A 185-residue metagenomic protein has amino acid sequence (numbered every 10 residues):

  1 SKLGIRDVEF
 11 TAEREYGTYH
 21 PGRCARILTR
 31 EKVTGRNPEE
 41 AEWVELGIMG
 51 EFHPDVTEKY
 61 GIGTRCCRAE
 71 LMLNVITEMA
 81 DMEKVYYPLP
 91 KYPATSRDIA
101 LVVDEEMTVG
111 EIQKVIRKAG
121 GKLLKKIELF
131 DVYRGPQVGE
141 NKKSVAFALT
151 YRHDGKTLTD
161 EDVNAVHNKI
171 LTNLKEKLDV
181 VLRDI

Functional and structural regions predicted by a protein language model:
S1-I185: A carboxyl-terminal module marker
